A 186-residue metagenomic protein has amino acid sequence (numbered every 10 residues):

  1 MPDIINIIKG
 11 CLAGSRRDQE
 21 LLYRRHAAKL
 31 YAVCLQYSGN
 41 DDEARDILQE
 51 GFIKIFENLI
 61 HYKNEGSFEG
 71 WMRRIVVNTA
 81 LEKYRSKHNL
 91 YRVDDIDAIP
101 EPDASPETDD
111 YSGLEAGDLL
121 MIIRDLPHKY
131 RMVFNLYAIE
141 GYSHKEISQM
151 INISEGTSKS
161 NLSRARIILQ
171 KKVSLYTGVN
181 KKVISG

Functional and structural regions predicted by a protein language model:
M1, E82, L90-A116, S143: Internal acidic/polar
I8-A32: A short, charge-rich alpha-helical start-of-domain segment used by transcription regulators
G10, Y91, Q149-N152, R166-G186: C-terminal edge and immediately downstream basic/flexible tail or linker adjoining helix-turn-helix-like DNA-binding
L12-A13, Q49-S67, K87-H88: Sigma70-family region 2
Y23-D41, N58, I123, L175: Amphipathic, Lys/Arg- and hydrophobic-enriched alpha-helical face
A32, D46-I53, G66-N78: Structural recognition of an alpha-helix C-terminal capping motif at a helix-to-coil junction
I60-N64, R74-D94, R164: Arg/Lys-rich amphipathic alpha helix in sigma70-family domain 2
M121-R124, H128-M132, E140-T157: Helix-turn-helix DNA-binding module
